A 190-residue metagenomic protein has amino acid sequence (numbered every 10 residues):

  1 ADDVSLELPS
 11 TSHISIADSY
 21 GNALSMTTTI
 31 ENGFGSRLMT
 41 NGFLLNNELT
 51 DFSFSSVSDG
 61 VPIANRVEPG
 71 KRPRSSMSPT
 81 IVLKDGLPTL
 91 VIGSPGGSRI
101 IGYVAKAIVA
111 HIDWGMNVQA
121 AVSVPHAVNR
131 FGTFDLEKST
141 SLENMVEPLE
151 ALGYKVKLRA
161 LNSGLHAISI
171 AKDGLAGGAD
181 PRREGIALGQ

Functional and structural regions predicted by a protein language model:
A1, L8-P9, S141-Q190: Cofactor-centric catalytic regions
S5-R159: Proteins synthesized as precursors that undergo proteolytic processing into mature forms
